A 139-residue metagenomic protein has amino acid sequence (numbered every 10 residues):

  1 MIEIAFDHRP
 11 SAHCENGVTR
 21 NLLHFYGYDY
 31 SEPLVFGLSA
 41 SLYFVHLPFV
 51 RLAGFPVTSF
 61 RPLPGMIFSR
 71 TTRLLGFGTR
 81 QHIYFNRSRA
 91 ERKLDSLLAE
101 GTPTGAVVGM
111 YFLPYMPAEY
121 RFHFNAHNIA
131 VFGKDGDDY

Functional and structural regions predicted by a protein language model:
I2-Y30, L42-Y139: Conserved active-site-adjacent core of cysteine acyl-enzyme catalytic domains
Y30-L38: Short, well-structured active-site flanking segments
